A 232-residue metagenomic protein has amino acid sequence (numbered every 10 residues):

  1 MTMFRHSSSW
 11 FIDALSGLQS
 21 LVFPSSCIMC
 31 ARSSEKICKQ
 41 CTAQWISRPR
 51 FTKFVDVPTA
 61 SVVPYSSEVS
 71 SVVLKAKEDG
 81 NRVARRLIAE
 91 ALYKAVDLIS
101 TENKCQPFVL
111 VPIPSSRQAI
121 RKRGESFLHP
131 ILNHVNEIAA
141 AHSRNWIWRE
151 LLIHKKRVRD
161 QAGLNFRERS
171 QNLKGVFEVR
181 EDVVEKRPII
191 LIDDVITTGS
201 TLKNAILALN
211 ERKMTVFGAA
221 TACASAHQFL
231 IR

Functional and structural regions predicted by a protein language model:
M1-R232: Glycine-rich phosphate/pyrophosphate-handling loop used in enzymes and phosphotransfer proteins
